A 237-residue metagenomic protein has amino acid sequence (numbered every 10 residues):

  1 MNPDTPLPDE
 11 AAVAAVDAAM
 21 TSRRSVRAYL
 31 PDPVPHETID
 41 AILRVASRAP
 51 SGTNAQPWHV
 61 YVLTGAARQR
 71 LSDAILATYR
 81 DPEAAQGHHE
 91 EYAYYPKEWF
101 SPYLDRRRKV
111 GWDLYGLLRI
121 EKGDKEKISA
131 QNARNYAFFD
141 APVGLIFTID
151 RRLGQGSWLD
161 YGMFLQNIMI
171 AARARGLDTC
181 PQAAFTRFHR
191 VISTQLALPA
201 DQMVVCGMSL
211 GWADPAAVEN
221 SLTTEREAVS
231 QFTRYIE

Functional and structural regions predicted by a protein language model:
M1-E237: Acidic, surface-exposed loops and disordered segments
